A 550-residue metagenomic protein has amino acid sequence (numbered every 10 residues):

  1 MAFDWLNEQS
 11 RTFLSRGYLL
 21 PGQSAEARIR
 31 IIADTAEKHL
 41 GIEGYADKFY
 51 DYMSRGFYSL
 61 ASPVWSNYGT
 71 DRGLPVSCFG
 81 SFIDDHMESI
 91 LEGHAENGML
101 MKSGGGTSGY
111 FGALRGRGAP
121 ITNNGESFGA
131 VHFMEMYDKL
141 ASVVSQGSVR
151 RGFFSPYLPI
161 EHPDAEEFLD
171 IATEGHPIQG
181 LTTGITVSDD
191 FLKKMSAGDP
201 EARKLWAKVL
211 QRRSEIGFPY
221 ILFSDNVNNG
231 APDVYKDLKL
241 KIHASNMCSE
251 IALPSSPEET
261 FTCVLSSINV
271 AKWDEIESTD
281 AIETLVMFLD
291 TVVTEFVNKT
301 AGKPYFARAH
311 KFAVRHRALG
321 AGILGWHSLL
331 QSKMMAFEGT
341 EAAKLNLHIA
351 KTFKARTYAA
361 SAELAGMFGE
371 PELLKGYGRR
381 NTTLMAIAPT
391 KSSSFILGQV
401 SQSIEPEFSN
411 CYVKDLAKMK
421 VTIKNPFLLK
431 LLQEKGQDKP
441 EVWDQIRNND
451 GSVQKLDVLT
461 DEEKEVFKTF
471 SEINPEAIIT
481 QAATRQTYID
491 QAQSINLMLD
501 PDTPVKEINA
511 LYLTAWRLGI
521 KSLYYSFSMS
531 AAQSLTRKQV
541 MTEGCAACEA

Functional and structural regions predicted by a protein language model:
M1-D47, G69, L114, N123-M136 (+3 more regions): Conserved, charged catalytic cores of large soluble enzymes
L6, S24, Y68-P75, I83-M87 (+14 more regions): Secondary-structure capping and boundary motifs in well-ordered enzyme cores
L19, G56, T542-A546: Detector for conserved single-position "signature" residues within domains
L20, A33-G41, Y52-T122, A130 (+8 more regions): Function-dense linear segments that define catalytic or interfacial modules in macromolecule-processing proteins
E43-F49, T107-G109, S148-S155, F296-H310 (+5 more regions): Flexible, glycine/charged-enriched surface loops at secondary-structure junctions
G73-V76, A95, K102-G105, R150-F154 (+10 more regions): Short, well-ordered loop/turn elements at secondary-structure boundaries
H94, T284-H310, V314, K333-T390 (+2 more regions): Internal maturation/activation junctions in enzymes
S249-L253, M385-A550: Catalytic alpha/beta core of large soluble enzyme barrels
